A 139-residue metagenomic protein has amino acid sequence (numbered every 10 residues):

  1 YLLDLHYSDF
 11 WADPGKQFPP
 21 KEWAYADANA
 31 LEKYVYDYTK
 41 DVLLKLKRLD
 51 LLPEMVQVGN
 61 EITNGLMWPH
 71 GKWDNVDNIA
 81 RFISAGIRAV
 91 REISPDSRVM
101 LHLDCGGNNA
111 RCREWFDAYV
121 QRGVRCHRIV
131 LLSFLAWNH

Functional and structural regions predicted by a protein language model:
Y1-A12: Glycine-rich, aromatic-flanked loop segments that form ligand/cofactor-binding clefts across common enzyme folds
D4, V56, I129: Conserved, mostly hydrophobic/aromatic
H6-Y7, G59, L132: Residue-level "edge-of-site" marker
Y7, N64, L135: Short, glycine/acidic-enriched loop or turn micro-motifs at the edges of active sites
D13-V124, N138-H139: Active-site cleft segment of glycoside hydrolase catalytic domains centered on the general acid/base Glu
R125-A136: Short, compositionally biased segments
